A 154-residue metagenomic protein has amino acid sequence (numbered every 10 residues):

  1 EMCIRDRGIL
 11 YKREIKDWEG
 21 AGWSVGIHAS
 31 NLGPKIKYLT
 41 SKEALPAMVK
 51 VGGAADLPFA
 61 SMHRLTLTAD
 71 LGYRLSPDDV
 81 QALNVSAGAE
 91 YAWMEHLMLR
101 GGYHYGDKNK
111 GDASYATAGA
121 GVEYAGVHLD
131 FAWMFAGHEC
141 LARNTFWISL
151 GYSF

Functional and structural regions predicted by a protein language model:
E1, R5-F154: Outer-membrane beta-barrel porins/channels
